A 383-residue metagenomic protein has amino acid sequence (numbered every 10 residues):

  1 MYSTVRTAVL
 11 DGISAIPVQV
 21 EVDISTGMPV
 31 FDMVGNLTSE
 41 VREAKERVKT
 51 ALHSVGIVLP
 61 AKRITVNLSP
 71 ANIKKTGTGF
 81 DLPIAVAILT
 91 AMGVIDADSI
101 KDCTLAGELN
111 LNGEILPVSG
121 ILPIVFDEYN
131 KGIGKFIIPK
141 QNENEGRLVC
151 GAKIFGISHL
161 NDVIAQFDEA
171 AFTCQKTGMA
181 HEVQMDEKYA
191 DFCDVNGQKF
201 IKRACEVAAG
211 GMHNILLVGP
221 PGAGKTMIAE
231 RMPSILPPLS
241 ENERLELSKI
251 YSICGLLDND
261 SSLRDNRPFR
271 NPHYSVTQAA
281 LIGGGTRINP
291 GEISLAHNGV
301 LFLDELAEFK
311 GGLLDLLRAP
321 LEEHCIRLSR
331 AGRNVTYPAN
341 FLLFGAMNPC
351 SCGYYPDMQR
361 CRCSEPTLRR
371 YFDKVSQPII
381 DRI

Functional and structural regions predicted by a protein language model:
M1-L216, P220-T226, S329: Peripheral, non-AAA+ core regions of ATP-driven protein-machinery
K140, D304-L306, A331-G332, G345-C350 (+1 more regions): A short beta-strand-to-loop transition that corresponds to the Sensor-1 phosphate-sensing loop of AAA+ P-loop ATPases
A204-A208, S262-P268, Q278-L301, N334: Conserved alpha-helical scaffold flanking the Walker A/P-loop in AAA+ ATPase domains
G210, I215-D258, E323: Walker A/P-loop
I235-G283, L342, C350: P-loop NTPase switch/communication element
F269-R270, I288-N298, L328-P349, Q359 (+1 more regions): AAA+/SF3 P-loop NTPase mechanochemical coupling elements
H273-T277, N289-E322, Y354-D357, S376-I380: Conserved AAA+/SF3 P-loop NTPase catalytic/coupling segment centered on the Walker-B
D315-Y337, P356-K374: Substrate-gripping "pore-loop 1 plus following alpha2 helix"
